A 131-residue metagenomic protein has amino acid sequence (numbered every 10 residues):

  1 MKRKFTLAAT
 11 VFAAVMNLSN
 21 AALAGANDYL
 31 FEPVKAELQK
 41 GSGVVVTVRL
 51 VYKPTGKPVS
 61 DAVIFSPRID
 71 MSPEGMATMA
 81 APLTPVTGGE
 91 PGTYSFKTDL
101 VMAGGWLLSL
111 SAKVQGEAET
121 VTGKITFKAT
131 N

Functional and structural regions predicted by a protein language model:
M1-F5: Positively charged n-region of N-terminal signal peptides that target proteins for export
A9-N17: Bacterial N-terminal signal peptides
S19-A21: N-terminal signal peptide c-region/cleavage motif recognized by signal peptidases
A24-N131: Contiguous segments within soluble domain cores/interaction surfaces
